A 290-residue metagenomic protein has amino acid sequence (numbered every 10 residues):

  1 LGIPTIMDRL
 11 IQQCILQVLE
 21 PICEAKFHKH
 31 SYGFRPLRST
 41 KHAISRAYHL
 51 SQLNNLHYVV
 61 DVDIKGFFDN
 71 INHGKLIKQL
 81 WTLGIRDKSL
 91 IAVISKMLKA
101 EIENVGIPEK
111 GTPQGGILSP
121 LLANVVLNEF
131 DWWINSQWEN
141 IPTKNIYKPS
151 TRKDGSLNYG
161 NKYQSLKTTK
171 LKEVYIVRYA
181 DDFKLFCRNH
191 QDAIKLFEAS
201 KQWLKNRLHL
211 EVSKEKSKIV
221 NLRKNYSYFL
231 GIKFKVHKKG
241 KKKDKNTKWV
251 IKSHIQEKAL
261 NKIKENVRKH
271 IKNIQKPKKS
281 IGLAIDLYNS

Functional and structural regions predicted by a protein language model:
L1-L10, K88-S89, P113, I117 (+1 more regions): Structural motif
G2-C14, T40, Y48, Y58: Duplex nucleic acid-engaging cores and interfaces of nucleic-acid transaction enzymes
M7, P21-I22: RNA pseudouridine synthases
L10-L19, L122-V126: Active/ligand-binding-proximal structured segments within catalytic/core domains that scaffold catalytic residues
L19, S200-K201, V267, Y288: Short amphipathic C-terminal alpha-helix that caps PH/PH-like domains
K26-H30, R35, H42-K214, I219-L222 (+1 more regions): Conserved polymerase palm-domain catalytic core
K99, N104, L208-N289: A conserved non-catalytic segment of reverse transcriptases and RNA-directed RNA polymerases corresponding to the late
